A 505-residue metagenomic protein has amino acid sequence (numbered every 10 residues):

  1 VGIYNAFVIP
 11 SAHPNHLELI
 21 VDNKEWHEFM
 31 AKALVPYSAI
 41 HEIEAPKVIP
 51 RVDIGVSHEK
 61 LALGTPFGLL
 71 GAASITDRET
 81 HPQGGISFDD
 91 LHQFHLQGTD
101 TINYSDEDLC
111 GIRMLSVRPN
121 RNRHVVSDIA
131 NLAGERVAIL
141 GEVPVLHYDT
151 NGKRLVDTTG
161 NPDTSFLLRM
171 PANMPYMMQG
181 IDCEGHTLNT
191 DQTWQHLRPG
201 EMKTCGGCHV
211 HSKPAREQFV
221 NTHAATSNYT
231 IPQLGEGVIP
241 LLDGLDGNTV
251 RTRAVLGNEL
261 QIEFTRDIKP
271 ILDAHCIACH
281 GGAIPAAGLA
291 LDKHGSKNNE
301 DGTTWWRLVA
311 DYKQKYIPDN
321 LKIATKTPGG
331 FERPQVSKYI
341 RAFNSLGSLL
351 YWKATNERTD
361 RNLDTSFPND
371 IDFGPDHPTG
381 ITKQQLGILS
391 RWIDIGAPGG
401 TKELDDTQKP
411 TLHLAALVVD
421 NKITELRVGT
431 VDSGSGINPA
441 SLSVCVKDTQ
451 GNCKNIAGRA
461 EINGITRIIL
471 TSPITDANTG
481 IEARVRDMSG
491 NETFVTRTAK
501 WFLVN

Functional and structural regions predicted by a protein language model:
G2-P10: Beta-propeller blade signature
N23-I43: Repeat-based blade/solenoid architectures
A33-I40, G64, G71-R118, N173-P175 (+2 more regions): Aromatic- and Gly/Pro-enriched helix-to-coil junctions and flexible linker segments
E107-L109, D432-C445: Solvent-exposed loop/turn segments flanking beta-strands in beta-repeat/beta-sandwich domains
A133-P162: Short, acidic Ser/Thr/Gly-rich low-complexity loop/linker segments typical of extracellular and cell-surface proteins
M170-A172, L470-N478: Surface-exposed, short loops/turns at beta-strand junctions within beta-sandwich domains
Q179, E482-R486: Extracellular recognition modules
V428-G436, V485-D487: Extracellular acidic, Ser/Thr/Pro-rich low-complexity tracts
